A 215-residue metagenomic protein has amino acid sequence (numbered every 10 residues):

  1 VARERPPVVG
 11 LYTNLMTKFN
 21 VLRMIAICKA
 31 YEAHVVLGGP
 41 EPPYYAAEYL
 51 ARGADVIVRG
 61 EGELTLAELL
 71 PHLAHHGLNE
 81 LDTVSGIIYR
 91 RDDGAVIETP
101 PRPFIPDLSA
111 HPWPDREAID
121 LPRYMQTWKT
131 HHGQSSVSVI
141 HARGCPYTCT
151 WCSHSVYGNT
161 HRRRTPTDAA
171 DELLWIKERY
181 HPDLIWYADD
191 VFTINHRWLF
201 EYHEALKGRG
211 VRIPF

Functional and structural regions predicted by a protein language model:
V1-D107: Glycine-rich beta-alpha loop elements in corrinoid/cobalamin-binding modules across cobalamin-dependent enzymes
S109, P114-F215: Radical SAM [4Fe-4S] cluster-binding motif and immediate context
